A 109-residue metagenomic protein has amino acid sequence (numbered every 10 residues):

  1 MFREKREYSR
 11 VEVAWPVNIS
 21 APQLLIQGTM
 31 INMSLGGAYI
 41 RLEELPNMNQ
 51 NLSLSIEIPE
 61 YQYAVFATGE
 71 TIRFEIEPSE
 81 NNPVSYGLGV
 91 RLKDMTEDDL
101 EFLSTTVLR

Functional and structural regions predicted by a protein language model:
M1-L35, S104-R109: N-terminal helix initiation/capping motif
Y8, S79-R109: C-terminal output/interaction extensions
V11, P46-M48: Short, well-ordered loop/turn sites that connect or cap secondary structure elements
V13, I26, L52, V65-A67 (+1 more regions): Hydrophobic core residues within well-ordered beta-strands of beta-rich domains
P16-I19, Q50-V65: Short conserved beta-strand and strand-loop elements enriched in small hydrophobics with frequent Asp/Gly
P22, L35, F74-E80, E97: Short, conserved beta-turn/loop elements at beta-strand boundaries and strand-helix junctions
G28-M30, F66-F74: Short beta-strand-centered aromatic/proline hotspots
I40-E44: Beta-strand-rich interaction surfaces with strong enrichment in secreted/lumenal proteins
